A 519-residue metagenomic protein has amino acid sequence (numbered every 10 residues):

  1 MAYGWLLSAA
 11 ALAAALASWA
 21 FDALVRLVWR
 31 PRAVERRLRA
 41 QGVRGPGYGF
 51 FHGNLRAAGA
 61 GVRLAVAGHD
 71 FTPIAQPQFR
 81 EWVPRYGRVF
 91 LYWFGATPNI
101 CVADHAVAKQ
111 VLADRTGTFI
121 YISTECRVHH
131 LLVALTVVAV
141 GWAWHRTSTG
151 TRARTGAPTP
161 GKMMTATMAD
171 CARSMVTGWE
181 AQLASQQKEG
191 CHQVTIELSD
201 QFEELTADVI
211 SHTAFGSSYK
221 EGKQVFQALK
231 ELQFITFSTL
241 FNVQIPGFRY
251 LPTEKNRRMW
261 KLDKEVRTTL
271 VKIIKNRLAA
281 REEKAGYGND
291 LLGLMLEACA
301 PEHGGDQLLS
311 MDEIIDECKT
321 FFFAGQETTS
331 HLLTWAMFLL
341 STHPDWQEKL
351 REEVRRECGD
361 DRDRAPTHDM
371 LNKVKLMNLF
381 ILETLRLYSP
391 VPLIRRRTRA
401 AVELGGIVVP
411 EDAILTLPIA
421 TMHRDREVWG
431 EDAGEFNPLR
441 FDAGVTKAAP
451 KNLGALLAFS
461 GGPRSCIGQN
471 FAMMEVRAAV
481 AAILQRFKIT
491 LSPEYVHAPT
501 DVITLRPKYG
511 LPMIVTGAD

Functional and structural regions predicted by a protein language model:
A2-H130, H145-R146, A169-T177, K220 (+3 more regions): N-terminal membrane-proximal hinge/A-helix region immediately C-terminal to the signal-anchor transmembrane segment
A2-S18, D22, W93-I100, T159-D170 (+8 more regions): Cytochrome P450
R56-A58, V62-P73, P77, P160 (+8 more regions): Conserved cytochrome P450 catalytic core segment spanning the I/J/K helices
P84-F90, D306-S310, P366-E383, I394-T416 (+2 more regions): Cytochrome P450 C-terminal beta-domain/meander region
A181, K220, P344-W346, L415 (+1 more regions): Cytochrome P450 heme-binding "Cys pocket" and the immediately downstream C-terminal segment
T206, I210, A214-F215, V266-V271 (+6 more regions): Central I-helix of cytochrome P450 enzymes
K319, A324, F441-V476, P499-V502: Cytochrome P450 heme-thiolate "Cys pocket" and heme-binding signature region
L417-K447: Conserved cytochrome P450 K-helix/beta-meander segment immediately N-terminal to the heme-binding cysteine loop
